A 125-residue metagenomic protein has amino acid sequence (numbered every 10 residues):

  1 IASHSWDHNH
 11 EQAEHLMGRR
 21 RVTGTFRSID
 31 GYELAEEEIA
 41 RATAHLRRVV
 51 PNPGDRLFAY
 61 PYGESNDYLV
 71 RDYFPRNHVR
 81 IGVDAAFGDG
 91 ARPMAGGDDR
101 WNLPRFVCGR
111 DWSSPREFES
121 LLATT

Functional and structural regions predicted by a protein language model:
I1-N9: Histidine-centered catalytic micro-motifs
E11-T125: C-terminal active-site subregion of NodB/CE4 polysaccharide deacetylases
